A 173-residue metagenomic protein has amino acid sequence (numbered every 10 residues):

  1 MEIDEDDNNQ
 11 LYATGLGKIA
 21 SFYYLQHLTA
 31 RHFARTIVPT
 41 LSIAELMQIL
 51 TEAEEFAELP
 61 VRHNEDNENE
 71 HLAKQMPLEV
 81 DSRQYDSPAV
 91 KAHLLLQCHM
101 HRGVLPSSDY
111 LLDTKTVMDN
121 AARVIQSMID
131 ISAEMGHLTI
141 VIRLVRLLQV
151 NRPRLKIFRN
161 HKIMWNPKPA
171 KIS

Functional and structural regions predicted by a protein language model:
M1-S173: C-terminal helical accessory/scaffold domains
